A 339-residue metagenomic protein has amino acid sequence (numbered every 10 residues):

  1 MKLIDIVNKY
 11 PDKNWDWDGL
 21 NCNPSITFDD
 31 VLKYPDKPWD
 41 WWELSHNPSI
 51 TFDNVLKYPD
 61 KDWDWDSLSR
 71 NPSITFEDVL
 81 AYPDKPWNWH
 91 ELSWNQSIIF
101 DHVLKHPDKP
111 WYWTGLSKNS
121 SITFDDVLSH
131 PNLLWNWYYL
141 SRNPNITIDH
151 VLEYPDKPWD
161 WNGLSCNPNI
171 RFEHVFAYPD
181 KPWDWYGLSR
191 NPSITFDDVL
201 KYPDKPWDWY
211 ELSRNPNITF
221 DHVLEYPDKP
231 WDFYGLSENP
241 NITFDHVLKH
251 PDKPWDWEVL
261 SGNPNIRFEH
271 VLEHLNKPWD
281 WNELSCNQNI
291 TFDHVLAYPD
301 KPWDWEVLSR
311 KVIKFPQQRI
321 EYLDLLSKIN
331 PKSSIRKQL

Functional and structural regions predicted by a protein language model:
M1-L339: Alpha-helical scaffold segments
